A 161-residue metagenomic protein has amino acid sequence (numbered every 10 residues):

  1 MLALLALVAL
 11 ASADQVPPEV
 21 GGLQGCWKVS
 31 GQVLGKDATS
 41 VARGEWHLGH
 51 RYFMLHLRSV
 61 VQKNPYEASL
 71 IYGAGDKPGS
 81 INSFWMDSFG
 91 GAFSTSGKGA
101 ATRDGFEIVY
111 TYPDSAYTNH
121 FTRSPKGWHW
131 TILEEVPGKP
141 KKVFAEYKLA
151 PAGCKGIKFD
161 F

Functional and structural regions predicted by a protein language model:
M1-A11: Sec-dependent N-terminal signal peptides
S12-F161: Hydrophobic small-molecule pocket/channel-lining residues, especially in calycin-type beta-barrels
